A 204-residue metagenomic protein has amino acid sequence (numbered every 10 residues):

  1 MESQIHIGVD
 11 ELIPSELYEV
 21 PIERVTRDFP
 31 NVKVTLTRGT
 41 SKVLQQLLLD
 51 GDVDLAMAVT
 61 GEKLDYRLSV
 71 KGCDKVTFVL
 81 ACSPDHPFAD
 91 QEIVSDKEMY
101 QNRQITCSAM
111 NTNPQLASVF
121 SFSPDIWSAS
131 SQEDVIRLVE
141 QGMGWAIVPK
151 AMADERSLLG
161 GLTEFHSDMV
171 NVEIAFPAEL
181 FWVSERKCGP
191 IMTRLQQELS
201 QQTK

Functional and structural regions predicted by a protein language model:
E2-L64: Central regulatory/effector-binding core of bacterial HTH transcription factors
Q4-G8, A56, A81, I105 (+2 more regions): Short, well-ordered beta-strand segments
I13-E16, K42-V43, L55, N111 (+3 more regions): Short alpha-helical
E16-V20, L68, P190-R194: Generic recognition of short, well-ordered alpha-helical segments
D54-V59, G144-P149, F165: Paired acidic/hydrophobic, glycine-rich loop segments that form the ligand-binding mouth/hinge of periplasmic-binding
K63-M143, M152-E173, T193, Q197-K204: C-terminal regulatory
A81-P87, P177-C188: A bilobed periplasmic-binding-protein/Venus flytrap-type ligand-binding module shared by bacterial periplasmic
